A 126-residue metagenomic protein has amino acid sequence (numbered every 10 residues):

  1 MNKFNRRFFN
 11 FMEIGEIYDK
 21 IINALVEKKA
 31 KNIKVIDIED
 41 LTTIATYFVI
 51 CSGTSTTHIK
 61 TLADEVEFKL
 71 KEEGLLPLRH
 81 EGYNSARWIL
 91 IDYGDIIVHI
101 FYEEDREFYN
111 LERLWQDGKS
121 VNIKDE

Functional and structural regions predicted by a protein language model:
N2-I44, T56-I89, E103-D105, L111 (+1 more regions): Polybasic/polar functional segments that serve as interface/processing modules
T46-F48: Catalytic metal-binding acidic patch
I50-S52: Short hydrophobic/aromatic beta-strand micro-patches that form the beta-sheet surface supporting nucleotide- or nucleic
I91-Y93: Active-site beta-strand termini and strand-to-loop segments that position acidic
